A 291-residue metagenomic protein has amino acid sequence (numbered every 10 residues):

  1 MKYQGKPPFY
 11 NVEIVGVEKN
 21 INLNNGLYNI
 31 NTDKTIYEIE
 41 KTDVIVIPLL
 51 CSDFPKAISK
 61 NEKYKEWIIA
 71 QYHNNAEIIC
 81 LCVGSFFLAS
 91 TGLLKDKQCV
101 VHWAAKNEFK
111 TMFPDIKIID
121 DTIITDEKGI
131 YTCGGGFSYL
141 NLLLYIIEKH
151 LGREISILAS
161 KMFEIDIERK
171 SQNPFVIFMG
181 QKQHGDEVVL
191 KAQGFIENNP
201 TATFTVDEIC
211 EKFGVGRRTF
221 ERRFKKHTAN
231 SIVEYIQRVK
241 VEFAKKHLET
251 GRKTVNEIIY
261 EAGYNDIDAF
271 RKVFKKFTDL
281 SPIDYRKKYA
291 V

Functional and structural regions predicted by a protein language model:
M1-E40: N-terminal beta1-alpha1 cap of cysteine-dependent amidohydrolase-like domains
Y64-A104: Catalytic nucleophile loop
K95-I123: A conserved active-site-flanking secondary-structure segment within enzyme catalytic domains
V100, I236-K245, D284-V291: Short, basic, alpha-helical segments at the C-terminal edge of helix-turn-helix-like DNA-binding modules
D121-E164: Conserved anion/nucleotide-ligand pocket segment
H150-G194: Accessory alpha-helical/coil subdomains and C-terminal extensions that flank or cap enzyme catalytic cores
I177-F204, C210-F213, E234-K253: A short, Lys/Arg-enriched amphipathic alpha-helix from helix-turn-helix/homeodomain DNA-binding modules
F195-E197, T203-V239, I259-D284: Basic/polar phosphate-binding segments, predominantly the helix-turn-helix DNA-binding elements of transcriptional
